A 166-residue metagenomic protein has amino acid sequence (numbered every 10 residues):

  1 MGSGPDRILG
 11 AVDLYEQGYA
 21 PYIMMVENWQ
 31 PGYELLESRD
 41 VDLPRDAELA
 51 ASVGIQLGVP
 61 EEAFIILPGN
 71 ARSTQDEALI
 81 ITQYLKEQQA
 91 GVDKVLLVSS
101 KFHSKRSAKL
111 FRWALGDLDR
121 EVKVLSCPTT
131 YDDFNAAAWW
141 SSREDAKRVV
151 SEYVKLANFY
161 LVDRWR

Functional and structural regions predicted by a protein language model:
M1-A138: A structural signal for short, hydrophobic/glycine-enriched beta-strand patches
S142-R166: A transmembrane-helix-recognition feature enriched in membrane-embedded lipid enzymes and envelope glyco-/phospholipid
